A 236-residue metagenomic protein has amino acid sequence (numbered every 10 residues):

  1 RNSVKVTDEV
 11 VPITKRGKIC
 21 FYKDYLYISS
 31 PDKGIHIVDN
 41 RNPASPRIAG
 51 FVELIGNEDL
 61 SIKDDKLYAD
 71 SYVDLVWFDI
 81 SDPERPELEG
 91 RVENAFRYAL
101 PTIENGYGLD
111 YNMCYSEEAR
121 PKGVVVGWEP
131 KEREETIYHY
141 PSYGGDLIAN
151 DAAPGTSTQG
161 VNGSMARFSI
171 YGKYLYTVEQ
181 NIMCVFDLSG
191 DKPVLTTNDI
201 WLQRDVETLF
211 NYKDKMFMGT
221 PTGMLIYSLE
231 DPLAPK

Functional and structural regions predicted by a protein language model:
R1-K236: Feature marking well-ordered beta-strand scaffolds used for ligand recognition
